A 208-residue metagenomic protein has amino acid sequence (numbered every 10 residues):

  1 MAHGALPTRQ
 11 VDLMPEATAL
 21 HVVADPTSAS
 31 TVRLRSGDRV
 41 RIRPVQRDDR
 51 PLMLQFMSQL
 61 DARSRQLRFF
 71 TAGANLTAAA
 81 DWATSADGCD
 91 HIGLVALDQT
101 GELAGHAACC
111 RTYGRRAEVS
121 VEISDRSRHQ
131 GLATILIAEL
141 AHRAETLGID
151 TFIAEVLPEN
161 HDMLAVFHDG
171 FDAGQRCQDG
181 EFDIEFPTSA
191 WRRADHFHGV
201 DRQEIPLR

Functional and structural regions predicted by a protein language model:
A2-R208: Long, contiguous binding/interaction regions
